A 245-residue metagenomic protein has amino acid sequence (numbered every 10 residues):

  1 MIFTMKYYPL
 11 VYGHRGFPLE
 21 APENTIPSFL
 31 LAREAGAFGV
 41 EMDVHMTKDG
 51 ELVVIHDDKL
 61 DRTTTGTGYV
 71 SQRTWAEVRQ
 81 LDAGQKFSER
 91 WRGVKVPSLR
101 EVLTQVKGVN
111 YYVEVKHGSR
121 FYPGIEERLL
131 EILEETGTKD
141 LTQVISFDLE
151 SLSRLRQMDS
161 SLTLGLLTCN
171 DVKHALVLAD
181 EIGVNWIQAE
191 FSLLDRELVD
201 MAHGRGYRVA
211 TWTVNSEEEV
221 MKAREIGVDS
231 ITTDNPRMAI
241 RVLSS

Functional and structural regions predicted by a protein language model:
M1-S245: Phosphate-group recognition and catalysis centered on beta-loop-alpha active-site segments
